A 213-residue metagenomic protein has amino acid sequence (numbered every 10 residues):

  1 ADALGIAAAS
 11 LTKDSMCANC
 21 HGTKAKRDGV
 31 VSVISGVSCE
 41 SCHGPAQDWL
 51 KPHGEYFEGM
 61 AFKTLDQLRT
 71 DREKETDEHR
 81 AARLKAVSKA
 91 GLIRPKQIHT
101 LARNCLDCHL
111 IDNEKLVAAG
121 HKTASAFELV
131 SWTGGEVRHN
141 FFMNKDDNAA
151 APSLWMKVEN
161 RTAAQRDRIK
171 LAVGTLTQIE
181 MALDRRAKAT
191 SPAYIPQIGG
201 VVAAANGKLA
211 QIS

Functional and structural regions predicted by a protein language model:
A1-L4, K26-V37, S41, P45-S213: Primarily the internal scaffold of c-type cytochrome electron-transfer domains, especially repeated/multiheme c-type
D2-V30: Mid-chain, structured segments of secreted extracytoplasmic proteins
